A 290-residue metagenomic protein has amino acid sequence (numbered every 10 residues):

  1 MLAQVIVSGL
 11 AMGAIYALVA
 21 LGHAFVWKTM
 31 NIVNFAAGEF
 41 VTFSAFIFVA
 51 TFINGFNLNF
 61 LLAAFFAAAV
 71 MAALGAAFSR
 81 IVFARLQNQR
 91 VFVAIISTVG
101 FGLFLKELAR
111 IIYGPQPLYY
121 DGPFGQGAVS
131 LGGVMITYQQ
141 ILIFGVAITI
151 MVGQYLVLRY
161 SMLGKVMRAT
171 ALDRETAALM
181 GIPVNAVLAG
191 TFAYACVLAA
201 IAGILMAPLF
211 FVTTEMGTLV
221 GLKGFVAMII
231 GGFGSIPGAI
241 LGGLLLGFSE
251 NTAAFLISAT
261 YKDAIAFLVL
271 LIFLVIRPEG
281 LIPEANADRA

Functional and structural regions predicted by a protein language model:
M1-V19, I47, N57-A63, Q89-A94 (+5 more regions): Membrane-interfacial amphipathic/re-entrant helices at transmembrane-helix boundaries
L2, A36, L61-L62, F92-V93 (+5 more regions): Residues that define the loop-to-transmembrane-helix transition and helix capping in multi-pass membrane transporters
V7, T29-A77, I81, L256: Membrane-embedded helix boundary and interhelical linker motif in transport proteins
M12, M135-T213, I236-G242: Helix-loop-helix "hairpin" substructures at the membrane interface of multi-pass membrane proteins
Y16, A20-G22, L58-A68, A189-A199 (+1 more regions): Transmembrane alpha-helical segments in multi-pass inner-membrane proteins
H23, N57-F101, L108, L241-L246 (+1 more regions): Alpha-helical transmembrane segments within multi-pass membrane transporters and channels
A45-A50, A68-L74, F101-L108, V146-Q154 (+3 more regions): Hydrophobic core segments of alpha-helical transmembrane domains in multi-pass membrane transport and ion-translocation
R85-Y160, V187, T252, I257 (+3 more regions): Transmembrane helix-bundle core of multi-pass membrane transporters and related energy-transducing complexes
